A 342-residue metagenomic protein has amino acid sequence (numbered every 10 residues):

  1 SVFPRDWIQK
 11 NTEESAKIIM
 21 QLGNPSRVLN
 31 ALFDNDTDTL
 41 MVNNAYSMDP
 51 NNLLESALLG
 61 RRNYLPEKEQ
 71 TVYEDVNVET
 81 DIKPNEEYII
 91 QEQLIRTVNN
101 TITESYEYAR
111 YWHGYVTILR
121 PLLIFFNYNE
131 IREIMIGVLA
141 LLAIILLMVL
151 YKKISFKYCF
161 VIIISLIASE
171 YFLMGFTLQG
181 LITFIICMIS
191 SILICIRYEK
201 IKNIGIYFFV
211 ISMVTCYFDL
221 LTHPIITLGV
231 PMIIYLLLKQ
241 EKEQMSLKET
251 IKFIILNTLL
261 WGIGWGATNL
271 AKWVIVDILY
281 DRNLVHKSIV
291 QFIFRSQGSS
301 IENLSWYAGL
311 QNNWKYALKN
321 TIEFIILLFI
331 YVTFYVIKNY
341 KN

Functional and structural regions predicted by a protein language model:
M20-Y108: Interfacial juxtamembrane loops and adjacent helix segments that form the catalytic/substrate-binding surfaces
W112-H113, S165-N203, Y217-H223: Membrane-interface micro-motifs in multi-pass membrane enzymes
T117-M135: Juxtamembrane segments of multi-pass membrane glycosylation machinery that transfer sugars from lipid-linked donors
I136-F160: Transmembrane-helix motifs of polytopic, lipid-linked glycan transferases
S191-C195, T227-L259: Perimembrane helix-loop-helix junctions
G205-P231, F253-G266: Membrane-interface alpha helices of multi-pass inner-membrane proteins
I254-Y335: Membrane-lumen/periplasm interface segments of specific transmembrane helices in polyprenyl phosphate-linked
F334-N342: Membrane-interface helix-loop-helix junctions at transmembrane boundaries of multi-pass membrane enzymes, predominantly
